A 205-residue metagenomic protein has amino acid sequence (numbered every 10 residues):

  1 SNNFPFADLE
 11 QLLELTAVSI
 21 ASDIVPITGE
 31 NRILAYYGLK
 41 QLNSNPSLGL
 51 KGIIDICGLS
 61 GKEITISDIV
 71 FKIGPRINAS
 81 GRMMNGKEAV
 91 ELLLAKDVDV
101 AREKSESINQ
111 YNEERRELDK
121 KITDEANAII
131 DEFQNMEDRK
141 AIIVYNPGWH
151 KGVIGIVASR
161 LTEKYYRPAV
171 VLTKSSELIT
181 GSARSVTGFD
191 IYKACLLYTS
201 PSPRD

Functional and structural regions predicted by a protein language model:
N2-S200, R204: Hydrophobic helix-and-loop "lid/oligomerization" segment in the mid-to-C-terminal part of catalytic domains
